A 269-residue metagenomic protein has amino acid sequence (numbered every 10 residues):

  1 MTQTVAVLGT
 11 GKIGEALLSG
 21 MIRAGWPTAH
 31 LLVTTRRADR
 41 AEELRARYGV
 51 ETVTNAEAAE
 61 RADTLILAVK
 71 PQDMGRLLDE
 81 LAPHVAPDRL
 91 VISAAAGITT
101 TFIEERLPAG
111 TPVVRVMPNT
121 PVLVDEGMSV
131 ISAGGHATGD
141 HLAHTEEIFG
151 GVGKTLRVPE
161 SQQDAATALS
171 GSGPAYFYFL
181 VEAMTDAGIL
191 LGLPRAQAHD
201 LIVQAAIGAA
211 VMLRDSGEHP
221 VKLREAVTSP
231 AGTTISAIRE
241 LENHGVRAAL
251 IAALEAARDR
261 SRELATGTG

Functional and structural regions predicted by a protein language model:
M1-A56, E60, I189-L191: NAD(P)+-binding Rossmann beta1-loop-alpha1 motif at the extreme N-terminus of oxidoreductases
L18, L32, A38, R47-Y48 (+1 more regions): Rossmann-like NAD(P)(H) cofactor-binding subdomain of soluble oxidoreductases
L31, A41, M74, P194-L201 (+2 more regions): Small-residue helix-packing motif on alpha-helices
F102-P112, M128-A165, Y178-D215, R260: Internal alpha-helical scaffold of NAD(P)-dependent oxidoreductase catalytic cores
V114, Q163-A168, P220-E225: Short pre-catalytic strand/loop immediately N-terminal to key active-site residues, enriched for Gly-Thr
L169, V181, G267: Catalytic, metal-anchored helix/loop core of enzyme active sites in primary metabolism
V203-G269: NAD(P)-dependent Rossmann-like dehydrogenase/reductase catalytic/cofactor-binding core
